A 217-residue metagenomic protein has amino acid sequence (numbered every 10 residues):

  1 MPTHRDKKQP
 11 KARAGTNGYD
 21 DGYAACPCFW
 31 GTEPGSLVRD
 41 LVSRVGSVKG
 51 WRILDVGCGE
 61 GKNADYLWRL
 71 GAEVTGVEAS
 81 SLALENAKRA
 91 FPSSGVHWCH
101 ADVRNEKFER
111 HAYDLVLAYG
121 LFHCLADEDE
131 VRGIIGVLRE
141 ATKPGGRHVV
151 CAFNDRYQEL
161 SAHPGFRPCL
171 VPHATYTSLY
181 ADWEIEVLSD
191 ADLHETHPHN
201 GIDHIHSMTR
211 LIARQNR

Functional and structural regions predicted by a protein language model:
P2-S47, L54, G59-F108, E128-G133 (+1 more regions): Class I (Rossmann-like) S-adenosyl-L-methionine-dependent methyltransferase catalytic domain, capturing the SAM-binding
E85, Y119-H123, G136: Internal, well-ordered alpha-helical scaffold/interface segments that support domain packing or protein-protein contacts
F108-V116: A short acidic, Gly/Pro-enriched loop at the edge of an enzyme's catalytic core that lines a small-molecule cofactor
L115-D129: A short SAM/SAH-binding and catalytic strip from SAM-dependent methyltransferases
R132-P144: A short glycine-rich, Lys/Arg-flanked "PGG" loop and its adjoining helix->strand segment in the class I
